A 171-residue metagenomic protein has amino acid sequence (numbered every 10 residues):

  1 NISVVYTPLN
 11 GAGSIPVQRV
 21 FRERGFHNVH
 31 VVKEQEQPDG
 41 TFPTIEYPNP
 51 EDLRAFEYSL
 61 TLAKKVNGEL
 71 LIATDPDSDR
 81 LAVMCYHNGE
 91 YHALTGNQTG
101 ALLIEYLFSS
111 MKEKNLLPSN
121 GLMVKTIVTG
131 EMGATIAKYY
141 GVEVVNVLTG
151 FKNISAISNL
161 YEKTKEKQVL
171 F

Functional and structural regions predicted by a protein language model:
N1-F171: Phosphate-binding chemistry for phosphorylated carbohydrates and sugar-nucleotides
